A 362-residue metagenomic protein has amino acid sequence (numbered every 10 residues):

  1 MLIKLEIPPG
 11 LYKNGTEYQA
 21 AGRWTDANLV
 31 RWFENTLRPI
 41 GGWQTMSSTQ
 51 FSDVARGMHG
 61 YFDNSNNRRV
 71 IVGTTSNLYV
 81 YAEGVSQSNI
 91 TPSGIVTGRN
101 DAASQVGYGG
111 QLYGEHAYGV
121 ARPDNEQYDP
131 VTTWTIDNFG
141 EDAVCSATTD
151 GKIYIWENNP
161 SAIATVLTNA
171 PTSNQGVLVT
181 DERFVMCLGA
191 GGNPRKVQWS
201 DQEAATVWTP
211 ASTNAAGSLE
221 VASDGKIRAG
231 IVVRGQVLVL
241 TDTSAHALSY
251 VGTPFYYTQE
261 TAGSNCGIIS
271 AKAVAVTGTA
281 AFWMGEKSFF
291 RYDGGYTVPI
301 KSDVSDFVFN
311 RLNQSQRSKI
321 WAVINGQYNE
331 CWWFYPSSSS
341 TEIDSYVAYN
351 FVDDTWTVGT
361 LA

Functional and structural regions predicted by a protein language model:
M1-A117, I155, N174-H246, W333-Y349: N-terminal beta-propeller domains
L2-K4, S223-A362: Beta-sheet-dominated scaffold domains
W43-Q50, G119-D124, A162-T168, N214-E220 (+1 more regions): A short beta-strand motif characteristic of beta-propeller blades
S52-Y61, V96-I136, N169-E182, G225-A229 (+3 more regions): Repeated scaffold domains used in trafficking and secretory/extracellular systems, primarily beta-propellers
S65-R68, P130-T132, D137-E141, T149-D150: Assembly/oligomerization scaffold segments
S86-N89, P160-T165, T206-T213, T253-T258 (+2 more regions): Beta-strand initiation motifs
S88, F139-A164: Hydrophobic or amphipathic alpha-helical targeting/insertion segments
